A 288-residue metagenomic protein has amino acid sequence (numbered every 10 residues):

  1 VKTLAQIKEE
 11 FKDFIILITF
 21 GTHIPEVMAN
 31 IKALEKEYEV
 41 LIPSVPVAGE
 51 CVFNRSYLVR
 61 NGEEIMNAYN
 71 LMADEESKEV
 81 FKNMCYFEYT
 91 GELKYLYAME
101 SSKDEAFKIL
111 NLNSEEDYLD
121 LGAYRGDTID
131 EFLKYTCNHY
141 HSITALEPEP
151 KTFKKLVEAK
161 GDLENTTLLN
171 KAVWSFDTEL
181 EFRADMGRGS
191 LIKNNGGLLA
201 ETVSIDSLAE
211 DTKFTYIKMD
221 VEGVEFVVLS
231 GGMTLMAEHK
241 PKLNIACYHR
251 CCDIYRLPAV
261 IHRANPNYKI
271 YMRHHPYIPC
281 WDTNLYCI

Functional and structural regions predicted by a protein language model:
V1-I288: Phosphate/nucleotide-binding beta-alpha loop and adjacent structural elements of enzyme active sites
